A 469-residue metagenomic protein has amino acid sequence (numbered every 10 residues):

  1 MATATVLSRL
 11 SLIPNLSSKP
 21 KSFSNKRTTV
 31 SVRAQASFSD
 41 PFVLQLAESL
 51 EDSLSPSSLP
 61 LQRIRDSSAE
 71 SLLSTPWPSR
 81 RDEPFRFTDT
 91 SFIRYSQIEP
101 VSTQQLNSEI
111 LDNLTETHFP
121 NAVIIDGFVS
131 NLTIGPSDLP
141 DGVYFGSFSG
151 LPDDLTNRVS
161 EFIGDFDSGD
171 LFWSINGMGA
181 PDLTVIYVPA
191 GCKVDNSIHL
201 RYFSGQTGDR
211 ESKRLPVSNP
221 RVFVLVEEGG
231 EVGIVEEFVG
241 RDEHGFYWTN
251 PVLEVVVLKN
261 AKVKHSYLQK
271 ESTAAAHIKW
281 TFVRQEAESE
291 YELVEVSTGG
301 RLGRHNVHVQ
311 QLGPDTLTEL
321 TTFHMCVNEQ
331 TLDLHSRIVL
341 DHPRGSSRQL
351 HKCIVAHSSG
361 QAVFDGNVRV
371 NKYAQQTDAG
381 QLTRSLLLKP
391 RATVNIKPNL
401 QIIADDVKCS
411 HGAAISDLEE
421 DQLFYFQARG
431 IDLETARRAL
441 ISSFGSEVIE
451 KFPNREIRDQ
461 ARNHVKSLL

Functional and structural regions predicted by a protein language model:
M1-N25: N-terminal chloroplast transit peptides
A2-L10, L151-F424, A428-I431, G445 (+1 more regions): Conserved beta-strand/loop scaffold segments within soluble protein domains that form the structured core and edges
A2-T5, V30-G169, W173-S174: N-terminal amphipathic, basic helical "cap/leader" segment at the start of enzyme domains
S22, Q105-I110, F203, A461: Short alpha-helical "patches" and their helix-cap loops
S24, R86-T88, G445: Compositionally biased, low-structure terminal segments
